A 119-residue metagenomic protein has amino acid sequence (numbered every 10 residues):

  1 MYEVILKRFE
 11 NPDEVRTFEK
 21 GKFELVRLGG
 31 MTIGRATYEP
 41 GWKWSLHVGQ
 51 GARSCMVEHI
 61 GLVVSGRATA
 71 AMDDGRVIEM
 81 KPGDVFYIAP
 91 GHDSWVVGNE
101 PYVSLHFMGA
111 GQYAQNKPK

Functional and structural regions predicted by a protein language model:
M1-T37, S45, K119: A short, N-terminal "cap"/entry segment at the start of jelly-roll beta-barrel domains of the cupin/DSBH fold
D13-V15, K22-F23, I33, E58 (+3 more regions): Short, acidic/polar N-cap/turn motifs at the starts of alpha helices
M31, G49-D74: Glycine- and acidic-residue-biased ligand/ion/polar-headgroup-sensing regions
R35-A36, I88, D93, G98-K117: A short hydrophobic beta-strand segment most commonly corresponding to one strand of the jelly-roll/cupin
A36-Y38, G61, F86: Conserved GNAT-family N-acetyltransferase fold
W42-K43, E79, Q112-Q115: A short local loop/turn or secondary-structure capping micro-motif enriched for an aromatic residue
K43-W44, G66-A71, S94: Short beta-strand segments in beta-sandwich/barrel cores
D73-H92: Short acidic-glycine-tyrosine-enriched beta hairpin
